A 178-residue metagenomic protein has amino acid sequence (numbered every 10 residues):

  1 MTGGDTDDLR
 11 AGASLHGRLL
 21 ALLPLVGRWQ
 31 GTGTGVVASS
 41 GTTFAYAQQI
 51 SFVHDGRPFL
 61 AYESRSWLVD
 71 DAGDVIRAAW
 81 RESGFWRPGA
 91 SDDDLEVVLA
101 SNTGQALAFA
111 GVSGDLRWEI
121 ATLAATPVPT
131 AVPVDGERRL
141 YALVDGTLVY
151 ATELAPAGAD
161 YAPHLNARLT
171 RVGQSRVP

Functional and structural regions predicted by a protein language model:
M1-F59, L68-G73, A157-P178: Amphipathic/hydrophobic helical signal segments and adjacent flexible N-terminal regions that mediate secretion
G31, L60-S64, D94-L99, W118-T122 (+1 more regions): Short hydrophobic/aromatic-rich beta-strand segments that constitute the beta-sheet cores of beta-sandwich/beta-barrel
T43-A45, A79, N102-G104, V132-V134 (+1 more regions): Short solvent-exposed loop/turn micro-motifs enriched in small/polar/acidic residues
A47-V53, E82-R87, L107-S113, G136-A142 (+2 more regions): Hydrophobic/aromatic beta-strand elements that line small-molecule binding cavities or substrate pockets in beta-rich
D55-R57, S91-D93, G146: Short strand-connecting beta-turns/loops that link adjacent beta-strands
V69-A110: Helix-adjacent hinge/juxtasegments
N102-L107, V112-D115, E119-R138: Acidic, glycine-rich flexible loop segments
V128-P178: Mixed-charge, glycine-accented linear interaction segment located at domain edges/termini
